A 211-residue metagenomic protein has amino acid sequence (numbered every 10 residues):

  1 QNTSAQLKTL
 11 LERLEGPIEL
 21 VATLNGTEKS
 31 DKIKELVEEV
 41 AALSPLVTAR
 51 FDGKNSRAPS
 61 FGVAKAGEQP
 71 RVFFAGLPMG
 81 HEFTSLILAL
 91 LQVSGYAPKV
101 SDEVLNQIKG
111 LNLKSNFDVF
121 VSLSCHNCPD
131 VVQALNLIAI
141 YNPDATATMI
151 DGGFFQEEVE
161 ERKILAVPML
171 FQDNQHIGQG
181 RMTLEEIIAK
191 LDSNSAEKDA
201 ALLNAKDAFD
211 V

Functional and structural regions predicted by a protein language model:
Q1-P17, E82-L113, N194-V211: N-terminal leader/targeting and pre-domain segments
N2-E39, K109-T148, V211: Local sequence-structure signature of Cys/Sec-based thiol-disulfide redox active-site neighborhoods
N25, P45-S56, P143-E158: Thiol-based oxidoreductase modules, predominantly thioredoxin-like and allied folds used for disulfide exchange
T27, L77, S122-C125, G153 (+1 more regions): Short, surface-exposed acidic/glycine-rich loop or hinge patches that mediate macromolecular interfaces
E28-H81, A97-S101: N-terminal non-catalytic structural scaffold regions of very large proteins
V63-P98, A166, F171-D207: Non-catalytic, surface beta->alpha helical segment in thiol-disulfide oxidoreductase systems
D144, T148-H176, G180: C-terminal, charge/polar-rich interaction regions
